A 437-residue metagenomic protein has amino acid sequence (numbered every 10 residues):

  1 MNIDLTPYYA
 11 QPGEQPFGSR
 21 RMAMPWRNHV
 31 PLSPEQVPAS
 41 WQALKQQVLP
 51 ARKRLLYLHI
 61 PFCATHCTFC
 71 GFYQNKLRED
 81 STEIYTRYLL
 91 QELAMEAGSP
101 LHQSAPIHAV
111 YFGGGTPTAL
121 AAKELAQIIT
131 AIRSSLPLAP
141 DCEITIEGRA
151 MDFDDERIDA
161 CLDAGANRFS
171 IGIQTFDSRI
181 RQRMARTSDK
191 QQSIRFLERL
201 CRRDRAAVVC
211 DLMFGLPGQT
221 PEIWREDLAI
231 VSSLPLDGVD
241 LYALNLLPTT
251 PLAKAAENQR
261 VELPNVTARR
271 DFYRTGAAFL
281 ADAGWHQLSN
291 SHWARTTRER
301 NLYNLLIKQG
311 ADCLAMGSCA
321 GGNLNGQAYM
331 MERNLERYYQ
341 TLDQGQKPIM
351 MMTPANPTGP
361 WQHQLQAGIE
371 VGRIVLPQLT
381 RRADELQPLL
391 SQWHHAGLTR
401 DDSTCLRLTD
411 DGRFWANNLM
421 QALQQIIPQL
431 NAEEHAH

Functional and structural regions predicted by a protein language model:
M1-R54, Q103, A396: Flexible, acidic/Gly-rich N-terminal and inter-domain linker regions that tether and position cofactor-handling modules
W26, H66-T68, L365-E370: A short secondary-structure junction motif
Q46, L77-S99, A105-T380: C-terminal scaffold of the Radical SAM
P50-R87: Canonical Radical SAM [4Fe-4S] cluster-binding loop centered on the CxxxCxxC motif and its immediate flanking residues
T380-H395: Short amphipathic alpha-helical interaction segments
H394-T404: A short, conserved structural fragment
C405-T409: Minor-groove-contacting beta-hairpin "wing" of winged helix-turn-helix DNA-binding domains
D411-H437: Short, amphipathic alpha-helical interaction segments positioned at domain boundaries
